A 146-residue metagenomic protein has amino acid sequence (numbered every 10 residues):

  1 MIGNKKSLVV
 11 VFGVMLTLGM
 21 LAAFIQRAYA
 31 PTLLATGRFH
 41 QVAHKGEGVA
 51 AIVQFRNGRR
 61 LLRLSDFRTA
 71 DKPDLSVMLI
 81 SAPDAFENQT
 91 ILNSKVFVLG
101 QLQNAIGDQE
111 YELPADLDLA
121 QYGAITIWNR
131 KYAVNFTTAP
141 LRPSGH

Functional and structural regions predicted by a protein language model:
I2-V14: Bacterial N-terminal signal peptides that target proteins for export
G13-A22: Bacterial N-terminal signal peptides
F24-N57, I91-S94, H146: Transition segment at domain starts
E47-D74: Short, surface-exposed binding/anchoring microloops in extracellular/periplasmic proteins
S76-I80: Beta-strand signatures of extracellular beta-sandwich domains
E87-P114: An anionic, turn-rich surface loop/hairpin at beta-sheet edges that serves as a generic interaction/coordination patch
P114-P140: Short, exposed beta-strand-loop hairpins at the edges of beta-sheets in extracellular/periplasmic proteins
P140-H146: Extracytoplasmic/periplasmic copper-protein system
